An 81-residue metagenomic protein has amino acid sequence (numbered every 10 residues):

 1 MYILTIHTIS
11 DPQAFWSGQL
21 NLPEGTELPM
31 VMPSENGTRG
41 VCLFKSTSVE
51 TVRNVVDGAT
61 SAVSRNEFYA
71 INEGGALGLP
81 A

Functional and structural regions predicted by a protein language model:
M1-D57, A62-S64, F68-A81: Short S/T/G/P-rich N-terminal loop/turn motif that feeds into the first structured element of a domain
